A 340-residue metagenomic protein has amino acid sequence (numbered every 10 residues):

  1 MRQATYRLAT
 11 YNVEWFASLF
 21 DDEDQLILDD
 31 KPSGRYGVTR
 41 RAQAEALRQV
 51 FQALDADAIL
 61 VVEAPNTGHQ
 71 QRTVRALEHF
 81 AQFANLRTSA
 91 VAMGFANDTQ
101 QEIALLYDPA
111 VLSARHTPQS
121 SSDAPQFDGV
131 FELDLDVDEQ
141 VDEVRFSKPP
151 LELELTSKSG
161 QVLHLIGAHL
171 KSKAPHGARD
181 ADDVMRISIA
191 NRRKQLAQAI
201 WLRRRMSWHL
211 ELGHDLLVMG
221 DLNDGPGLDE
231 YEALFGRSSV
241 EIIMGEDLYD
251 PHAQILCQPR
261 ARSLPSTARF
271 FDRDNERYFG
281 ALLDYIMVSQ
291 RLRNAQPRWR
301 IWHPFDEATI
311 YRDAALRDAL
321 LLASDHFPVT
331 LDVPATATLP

Functional and structural regions predicted by a protein language model:
M1, T67, S113-H116, V144-F146 (+3 more regions): Metal-dependent phosphoester-hydrolase catalytic domains
M1-I103, R317-A323, D332-P340: N-terminal, active-site-proximal structural segment of metallo-dependent hydrolase catalytic domains
T5-S18, P32, T117-P118, V162-P175 (+1 more regions): Active-site-proximal beta-strand elements of phosphoester/diester hydrolases
Y11-N12, L47-T73, L106, L153 (+5 more regions): Active-site beta-strand/loop signature of hydrolases that rely on acidic residues for catalysis
A17-L19, T67-Q70, T99-E102, K173-P175 (+3 more regions): Short catalytic/ligand-binding loop motif for oxyanion handling, primarily in non-cytosolic enzymes, centered on
L19-V38, K173-R193: A solvent-exposed, charged loop/short amphipathic helix patch at secondary-structure junctions
R41-E45, E139-L155, L196-M206: A Trp-anchored, charged/polar loop motif used as the substrate-binding/catalytic surface of acyl/ester-handling
A64-K171: Structured beta-strand-rich core segments of catalytic domains in phosphoester-bond hydrolases
